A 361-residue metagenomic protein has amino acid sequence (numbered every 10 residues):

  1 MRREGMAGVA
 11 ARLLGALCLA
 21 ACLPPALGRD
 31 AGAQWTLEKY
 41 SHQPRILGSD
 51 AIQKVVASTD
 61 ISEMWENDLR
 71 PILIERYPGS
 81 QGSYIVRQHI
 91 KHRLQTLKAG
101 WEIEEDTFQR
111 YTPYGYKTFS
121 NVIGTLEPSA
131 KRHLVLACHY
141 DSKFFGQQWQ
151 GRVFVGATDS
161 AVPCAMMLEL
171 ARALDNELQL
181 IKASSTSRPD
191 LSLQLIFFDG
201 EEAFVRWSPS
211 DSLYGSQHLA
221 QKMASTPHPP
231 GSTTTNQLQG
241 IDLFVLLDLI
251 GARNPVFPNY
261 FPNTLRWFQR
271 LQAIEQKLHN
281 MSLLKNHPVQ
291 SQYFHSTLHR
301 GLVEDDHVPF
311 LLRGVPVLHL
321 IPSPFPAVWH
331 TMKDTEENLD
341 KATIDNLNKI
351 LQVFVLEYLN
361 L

Functional and structural regions predicted by a protein language model:
R2-L361: Secretory-pathway/membrane protein signature
